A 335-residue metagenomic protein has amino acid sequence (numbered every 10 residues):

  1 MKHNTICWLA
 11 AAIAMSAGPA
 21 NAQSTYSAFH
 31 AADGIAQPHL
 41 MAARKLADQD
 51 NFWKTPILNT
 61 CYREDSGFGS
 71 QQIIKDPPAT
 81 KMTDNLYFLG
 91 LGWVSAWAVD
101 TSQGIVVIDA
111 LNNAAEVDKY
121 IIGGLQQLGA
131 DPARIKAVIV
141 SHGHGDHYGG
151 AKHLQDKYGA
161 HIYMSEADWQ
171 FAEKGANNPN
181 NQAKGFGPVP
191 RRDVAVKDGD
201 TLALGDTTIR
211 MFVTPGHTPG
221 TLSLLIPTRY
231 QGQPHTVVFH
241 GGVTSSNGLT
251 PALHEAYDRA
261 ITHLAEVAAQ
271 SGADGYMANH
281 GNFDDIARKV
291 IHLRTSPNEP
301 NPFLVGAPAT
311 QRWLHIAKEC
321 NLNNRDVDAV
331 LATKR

Functional and structural regions predicted by a protein language model:
C7-S16: Bacterial N-terminal signal peptides
G18-A22: Sec/Tat signal peptide C-region and signal peptidase I cleavage site
Q23-Q72, Q231, G242-R335: Accessory terminal helices/loops
Y26-I35, M41, L46-Q49, A115-D118 (+3 more regions): Active-site HxH/HxHxD metal-binding segment of metal-dependent hydrolases
Y62, S66, K75-D76, K81-T83 (+6 more regions): Metallo-beta-lactamase
Q72-L128, S223-S245: Conserved beta-strand hairpin/beta-sheet module of binuclear metal-dependent hydrolase folds, prominently
N85, V99, D109, H142 (+6 more regions): Divalent metal-coordination and catalytic microenvironments
A115, G143-G149, W169-A172, P219-L222 (+3 more regions): Active-site environment of divalent metal-dependent phosphoester hydrolases
